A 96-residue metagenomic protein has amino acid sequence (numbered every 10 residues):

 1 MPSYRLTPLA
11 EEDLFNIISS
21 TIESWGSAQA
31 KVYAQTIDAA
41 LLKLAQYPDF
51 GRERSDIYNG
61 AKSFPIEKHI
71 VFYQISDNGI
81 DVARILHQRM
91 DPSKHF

Functional and structural regions predicted by a protein language model:
M1-A34: Arg/Lys-rich, positively charged N-terminal/basic patches that mediate binding to nucleic acids
R5, P65, D81: Conserved beta-strand segments that form the floor/walls of ligand-binding pockets within enzyme and binding domains
A30, R52-R54, K94: Short, hydrophobic secondary-structure boundary micro-motifs
L42-Q46: Short proline/glycine- and basic residue-enriched helix-capping loop/turn segments at helix->loop/beta transitions
D49-N78: Basic/aromatic recognition patch in beta-strand/loop cores that engages polyanionic ligands
H69-I70, Q74-F96: Enriched for short, Lys/Arg-rich terminal
